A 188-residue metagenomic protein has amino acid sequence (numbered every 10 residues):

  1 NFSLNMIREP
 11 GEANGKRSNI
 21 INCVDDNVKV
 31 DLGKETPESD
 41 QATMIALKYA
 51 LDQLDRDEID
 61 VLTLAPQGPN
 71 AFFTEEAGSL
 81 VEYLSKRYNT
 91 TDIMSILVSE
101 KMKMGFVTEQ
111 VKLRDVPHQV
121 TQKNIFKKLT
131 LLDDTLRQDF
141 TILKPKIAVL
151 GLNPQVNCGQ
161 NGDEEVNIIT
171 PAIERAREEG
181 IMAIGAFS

Functional and structural regions predicted by a protein language model:
N1-F187: Anion-binding alpha/beta catalytic cores of soluble intermediary-metabolism enzymes, centered on
